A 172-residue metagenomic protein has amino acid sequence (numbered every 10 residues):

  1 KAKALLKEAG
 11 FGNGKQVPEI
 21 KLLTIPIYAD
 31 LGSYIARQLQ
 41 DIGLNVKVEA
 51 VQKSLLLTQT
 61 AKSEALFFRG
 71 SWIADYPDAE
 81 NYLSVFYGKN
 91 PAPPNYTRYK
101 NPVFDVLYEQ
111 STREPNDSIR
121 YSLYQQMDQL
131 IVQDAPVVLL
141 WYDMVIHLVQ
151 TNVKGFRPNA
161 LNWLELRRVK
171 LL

Functional and structural regions predicted by a protein language model:
K1-E8, Y28-D30: Structural transition elements
L6, L39-Q40: Hydrophobic alpha-helical packing residues
A9-N13: Structural motif corresponding to the C-terminal cap of alpha-helices
Q16-P26, V46-E49, L66: Short, well-ordered beta-strand elements
P26-Q38, T58-L172: Detector for C-terminal structural segments
Q40-L55: Short, well-structured beta-strand/strand-turn elements
